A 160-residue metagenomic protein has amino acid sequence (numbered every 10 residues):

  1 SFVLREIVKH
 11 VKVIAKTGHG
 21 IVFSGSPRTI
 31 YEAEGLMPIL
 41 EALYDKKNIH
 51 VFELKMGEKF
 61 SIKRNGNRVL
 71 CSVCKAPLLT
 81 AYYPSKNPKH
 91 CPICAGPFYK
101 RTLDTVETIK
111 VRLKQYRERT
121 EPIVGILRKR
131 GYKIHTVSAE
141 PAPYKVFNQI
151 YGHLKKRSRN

Functional and structural regions predicted by a protein language model:
S1-L43, K59-F60, L70, R101: ATP-dependent small-molecule kinase phosphotransfer cores that center on conserved nucleotide phosphate-binding segments
H19-I21, K47-H50, K133-H135: Residue-level recognition of the N-termini of beta-strands and the immediately preceding loop/turn
S24-G25, Y44-R68, A76, T80-I93: Conserved phosphate-donor/acceptor-positioning beta-strand/loop module used by diverse small-molecule
E34, I62-N65, F147: Short, well-ordered secondary-structure micro-motifs
L40, P97-N160: NTP-dependent small-molecule kinase module
N65-S72, I150-K155: Short, surface-exposed amphipathic charged segments that create phosphate/polyanion-binding patches used for binding
S72, P77-K110, K114: Substrate-binding/catalytic lobe of Class I Rossmann-like enzymes that use SAM or dcSAM, i.e., the mid-to-C-terminal
